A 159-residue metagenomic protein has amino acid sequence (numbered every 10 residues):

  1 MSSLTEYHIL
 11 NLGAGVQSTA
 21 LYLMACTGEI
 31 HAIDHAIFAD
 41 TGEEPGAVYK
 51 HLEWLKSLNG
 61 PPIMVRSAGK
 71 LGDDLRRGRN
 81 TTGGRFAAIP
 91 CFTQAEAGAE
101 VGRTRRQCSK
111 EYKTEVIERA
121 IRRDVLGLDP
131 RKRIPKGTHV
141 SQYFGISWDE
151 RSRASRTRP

Functional and structural regions predicted by a protein language model:
M1-P159: ATP-dependent adenylation/nucleotidyltransferase module used to activate substrates
